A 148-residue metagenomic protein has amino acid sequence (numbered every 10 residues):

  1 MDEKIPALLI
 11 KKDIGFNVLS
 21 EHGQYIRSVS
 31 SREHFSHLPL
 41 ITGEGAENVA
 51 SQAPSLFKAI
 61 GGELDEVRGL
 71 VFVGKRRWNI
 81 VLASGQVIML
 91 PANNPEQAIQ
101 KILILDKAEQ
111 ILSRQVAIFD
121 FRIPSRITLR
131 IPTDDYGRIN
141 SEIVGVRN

Functional and structural regions predicted by a protein language model:
M1-N148: Charged, solvent-exposed interaction patches on well-folded alpha/beta domains that mediate macromolecular contacts
